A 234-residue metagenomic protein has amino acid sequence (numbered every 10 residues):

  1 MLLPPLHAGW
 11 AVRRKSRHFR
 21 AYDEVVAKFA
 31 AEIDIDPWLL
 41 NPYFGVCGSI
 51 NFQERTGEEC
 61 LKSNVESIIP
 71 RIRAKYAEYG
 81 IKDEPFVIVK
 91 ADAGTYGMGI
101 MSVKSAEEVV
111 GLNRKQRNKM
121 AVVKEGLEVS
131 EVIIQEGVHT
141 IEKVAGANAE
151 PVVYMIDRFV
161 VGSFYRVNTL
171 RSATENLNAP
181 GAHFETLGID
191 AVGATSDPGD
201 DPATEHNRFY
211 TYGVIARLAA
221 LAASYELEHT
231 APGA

Functional and structural regions predicted by a protein language model:
M1-I81: Conserved N-proximal alpha/beta basic substrate-recognition cap immediately N-terminal to, or forming the N-lobe
M1-P5, G45-S49, V89-G94, L187-A194: Short acidic (Asp/Glu) and glycine-rich catalytic loops that position anionic groups and cofactors
R13-D23, D36-Y43, A121-E128, R166-T174 (+2 more regions): Low-complexity, flexible helical/coil segments
H18, E108, V214: Catalytic-loop motifs flanking and including active-site residues across diverse enzymes
H18, V144-V160, V192-Y210: Short flexible/disordered coil segments
A31-W38, Q53-T56, A147, M155-V167 (+1 more regions): Amphipathic, soluble alpha/beta structural segments
N64-F86, D92-M98, S102-L187: Phosphate-binding site of ATP-dependent enzymes
N168-A234: C-terminal active-site "lid" helix and adjoining low-complexity regulatory extension at the edge of ATP-using catalytic
